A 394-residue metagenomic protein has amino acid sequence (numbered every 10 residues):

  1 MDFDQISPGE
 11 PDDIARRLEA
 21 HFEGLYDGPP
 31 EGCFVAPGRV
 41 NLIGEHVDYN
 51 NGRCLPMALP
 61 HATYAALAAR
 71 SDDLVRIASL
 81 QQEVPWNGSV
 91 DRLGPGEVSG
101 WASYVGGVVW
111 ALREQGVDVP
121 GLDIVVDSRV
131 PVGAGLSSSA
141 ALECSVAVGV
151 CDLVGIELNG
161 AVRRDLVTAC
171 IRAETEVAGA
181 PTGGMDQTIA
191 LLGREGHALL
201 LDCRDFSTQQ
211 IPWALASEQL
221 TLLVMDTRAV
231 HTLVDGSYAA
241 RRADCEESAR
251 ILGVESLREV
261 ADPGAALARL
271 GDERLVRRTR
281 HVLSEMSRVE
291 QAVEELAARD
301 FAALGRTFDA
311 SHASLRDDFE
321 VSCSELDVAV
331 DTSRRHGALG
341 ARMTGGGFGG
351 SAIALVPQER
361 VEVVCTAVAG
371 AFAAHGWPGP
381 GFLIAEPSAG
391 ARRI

Functional and structural regions predicted by a protein language model:
M1-R39, Y64, A68-V98, L200-G340 (+1 more regions): C-terminal nucleotide
D2-F34, R39-H46, N50-R53, N87-R92 (+4 more regions): Gly/Ser-rich oxyanion-binding loop with an adjacent helix/lid that shapes the negatively charged ligand pocket
N51-A58, R241-R242: Short Gly/aromatic-enriched secondary-structure transition segments
P56-A58, A66-A69, G116: Short, charge-rich binding segments
I124-V126, M225-T227, A352: A structural signal for short, well-ordered beta-strand segments
A140-A141, S351-V356: FabD-like malonyl-/acyl-CoA
F348: Glycine-rich phosphate-binding loop
